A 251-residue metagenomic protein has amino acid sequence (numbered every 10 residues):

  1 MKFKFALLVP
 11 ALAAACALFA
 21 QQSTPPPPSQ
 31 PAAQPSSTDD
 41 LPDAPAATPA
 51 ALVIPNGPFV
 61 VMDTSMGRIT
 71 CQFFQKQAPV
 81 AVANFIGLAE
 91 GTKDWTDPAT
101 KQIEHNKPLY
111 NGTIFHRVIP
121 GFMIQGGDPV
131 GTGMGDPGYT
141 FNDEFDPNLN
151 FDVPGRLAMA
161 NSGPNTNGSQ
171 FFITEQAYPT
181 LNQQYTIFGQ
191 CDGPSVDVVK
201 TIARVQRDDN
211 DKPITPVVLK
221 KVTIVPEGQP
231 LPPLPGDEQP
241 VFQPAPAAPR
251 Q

Functional and structural regions predicted by a protein language model:
K2-A6, C16-Q251: Cyclophilin-like peptidyl-prolyl cis-trans isomerases
